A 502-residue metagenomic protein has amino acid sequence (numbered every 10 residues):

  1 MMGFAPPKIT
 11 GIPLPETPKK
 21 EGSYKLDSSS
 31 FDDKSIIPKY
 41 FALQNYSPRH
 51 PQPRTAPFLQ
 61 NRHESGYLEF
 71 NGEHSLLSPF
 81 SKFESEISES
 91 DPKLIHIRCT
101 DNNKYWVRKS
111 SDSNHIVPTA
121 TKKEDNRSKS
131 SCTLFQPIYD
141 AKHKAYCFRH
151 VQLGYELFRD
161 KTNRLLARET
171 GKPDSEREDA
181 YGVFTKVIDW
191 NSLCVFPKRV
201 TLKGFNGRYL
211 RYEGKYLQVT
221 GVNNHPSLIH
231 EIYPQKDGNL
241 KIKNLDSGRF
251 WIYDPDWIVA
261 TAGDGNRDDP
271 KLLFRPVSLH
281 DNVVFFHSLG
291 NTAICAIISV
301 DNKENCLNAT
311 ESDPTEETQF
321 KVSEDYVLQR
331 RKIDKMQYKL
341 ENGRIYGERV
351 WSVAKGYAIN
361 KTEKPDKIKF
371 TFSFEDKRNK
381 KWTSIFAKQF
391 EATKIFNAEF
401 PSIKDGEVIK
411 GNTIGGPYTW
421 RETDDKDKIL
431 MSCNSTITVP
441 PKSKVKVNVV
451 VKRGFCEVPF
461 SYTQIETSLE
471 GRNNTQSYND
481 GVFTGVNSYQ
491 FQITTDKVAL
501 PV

Functional and structural regions predicted by a protein language model:
G3-K332: Lectin-like carbohydrate-binding module/patch detector with strong preference for beta-trefoil
D325-V502: Membrane-permeabilization and membrane-interfacing ectodomains
